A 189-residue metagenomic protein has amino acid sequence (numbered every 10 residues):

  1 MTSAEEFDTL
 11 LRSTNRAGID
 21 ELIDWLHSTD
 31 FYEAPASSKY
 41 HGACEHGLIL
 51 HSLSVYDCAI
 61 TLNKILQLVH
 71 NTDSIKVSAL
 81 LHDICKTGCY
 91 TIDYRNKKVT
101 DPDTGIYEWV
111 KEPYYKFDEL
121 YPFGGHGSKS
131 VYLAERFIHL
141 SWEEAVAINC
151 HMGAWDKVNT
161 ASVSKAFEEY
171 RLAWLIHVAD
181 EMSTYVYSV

Functional and structural regions predicted by a protein language model:
M1-A34: Non-catalytic interface/linker regions that flank or bridge core catalytic/transmembrane domains
S3-T9, C58, K129-L133: A general alpha-helix detector
E21-S28, H41-L53: All-alpha helical catalytic cores of prenyl diphosphate-utilizing isoprenoid enzymes
A36-C44, L50, L62-V189: Divalent metal-dependent catalytic cores for phosphoryl transfer on phosphate-bearing substrates
V55-Y56, L62: Signature of the catalytic double-stranded beta-helix
